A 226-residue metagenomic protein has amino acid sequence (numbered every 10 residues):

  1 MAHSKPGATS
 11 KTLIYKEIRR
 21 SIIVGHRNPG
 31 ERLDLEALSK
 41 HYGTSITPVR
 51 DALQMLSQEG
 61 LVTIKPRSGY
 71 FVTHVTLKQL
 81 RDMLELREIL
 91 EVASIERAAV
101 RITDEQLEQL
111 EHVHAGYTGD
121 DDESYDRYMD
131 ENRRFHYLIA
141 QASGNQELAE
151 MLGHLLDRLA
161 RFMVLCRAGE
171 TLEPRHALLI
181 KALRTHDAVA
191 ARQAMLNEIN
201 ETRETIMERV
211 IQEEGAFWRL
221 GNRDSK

Functional and structural regions predicted by a protein language model:
M1-E96, V100, I211-K226: Short linear motifs at protein or domain termini
A2, I95-E96, Q106-Q109, G116 (+2 more regions): N-terminal/domain-start segments enriched in small and hydrophobic, helix-friendly residues, covering either
G7-S10, H112, V164-K226: C-terminal all-alpha effector/ligand-binding and dimerization domain of prokaryotic HTH-type transcriptional repressors
T12, K16, E88, D104 (+2 more regions): Amphipathic alpha-helical repeat elements characteristic of tetratricopeptide repeat
L33, I89-A93, R133-R134, E173-A177: A generic alpha-helix surface/boundary motif
T63-K65, N132, T171-E173: Short, flexible turn/loop "capping" segments at secondary-structure junctions
V100-V164, P174-A182, A190-E201: Conserved amphipathic alpha-helical segments that form helical-bundle/coiled-coil interaction surfaces
